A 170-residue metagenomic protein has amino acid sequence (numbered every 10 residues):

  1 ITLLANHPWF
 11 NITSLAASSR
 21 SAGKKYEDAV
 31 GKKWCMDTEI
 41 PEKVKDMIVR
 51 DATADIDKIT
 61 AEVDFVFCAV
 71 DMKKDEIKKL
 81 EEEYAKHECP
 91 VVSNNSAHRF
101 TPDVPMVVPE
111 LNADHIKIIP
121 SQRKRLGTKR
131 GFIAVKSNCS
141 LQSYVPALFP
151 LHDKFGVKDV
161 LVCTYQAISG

Functional and structural regions predicted by a protein language model:
I1-G170: N-terminal Rossmann-like NAD(P) cofactor-binding subdomain of oxidoreductases, focused on the glycine-rich
